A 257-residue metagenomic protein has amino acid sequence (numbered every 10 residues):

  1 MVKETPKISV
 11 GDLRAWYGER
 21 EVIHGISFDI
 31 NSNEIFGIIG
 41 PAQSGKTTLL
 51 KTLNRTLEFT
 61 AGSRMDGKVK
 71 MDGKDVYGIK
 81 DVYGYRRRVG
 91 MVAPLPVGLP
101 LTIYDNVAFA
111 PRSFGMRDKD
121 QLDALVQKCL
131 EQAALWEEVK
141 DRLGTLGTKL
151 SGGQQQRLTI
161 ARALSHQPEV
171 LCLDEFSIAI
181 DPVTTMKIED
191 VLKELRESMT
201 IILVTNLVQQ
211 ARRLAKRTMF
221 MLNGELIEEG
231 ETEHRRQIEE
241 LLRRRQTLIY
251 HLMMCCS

Functional and structural regions predicted by a protein language model:
N54, Y104-S113, D123, Q127: Short helical segment in ABC ATPase nucleotide-binding domains corresponding to the A-loop/adjacent helical element
K68-G84, G144: ABC ATPase NBD Q-loop/coupling interface
K74, D120-D141, M254: Conserved ABC ATPase "signature" region
H166, E197: Conserved signature/switch motifs of ABC ATPase nucleotide-binding domains
L171-D174: Catalytic Walker B motif of ABC-type/P-loop ATPase nucleotide-binding domains
M199-V204: Conserved H-loop
E225-L252: Conserved beta-strand-loop-alpha-helix hinge in the C-terminal portion of ABC ATPase nucleotide-binding domains
